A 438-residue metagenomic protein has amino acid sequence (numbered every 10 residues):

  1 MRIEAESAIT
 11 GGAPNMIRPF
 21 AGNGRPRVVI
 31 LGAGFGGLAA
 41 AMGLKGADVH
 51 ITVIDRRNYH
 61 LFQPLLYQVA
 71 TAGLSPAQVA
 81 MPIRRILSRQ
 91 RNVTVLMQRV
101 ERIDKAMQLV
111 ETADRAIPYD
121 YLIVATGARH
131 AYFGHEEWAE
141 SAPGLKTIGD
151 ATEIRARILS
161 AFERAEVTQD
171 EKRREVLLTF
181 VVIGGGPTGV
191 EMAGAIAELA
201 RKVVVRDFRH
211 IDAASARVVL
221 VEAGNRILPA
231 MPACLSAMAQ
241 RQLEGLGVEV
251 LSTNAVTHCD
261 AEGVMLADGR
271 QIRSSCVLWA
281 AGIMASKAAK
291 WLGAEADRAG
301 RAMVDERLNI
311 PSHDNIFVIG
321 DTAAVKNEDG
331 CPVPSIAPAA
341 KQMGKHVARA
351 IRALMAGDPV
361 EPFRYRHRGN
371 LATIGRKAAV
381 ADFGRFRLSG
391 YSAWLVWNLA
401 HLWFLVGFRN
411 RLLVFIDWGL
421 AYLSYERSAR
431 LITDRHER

Functional and structural regions predicted by a protein language model:
R2-M97, E101, F180, P187-M231 (+1 more regions): Beta1-alpha1 glycine-rich phosphate/pyrophosphate-binding loop at the start of Rossmann-like nucleotide-binding domains
R2-V29, V93-V181, L278: FAD-binding core/adjacent interface of flavoenzyme oxidoreductases
A5, T10-M16, R25, A339 (+1 more regions): C-terminal, flexible cofactor-proximal segment of oxidoreductases
T10, R91-R102, A197-E306, I310-S312 (+1 more regions): A Rossmann-like FAD-binding core segment of flavoenzymes
P14, E140-D170, E262-M265, Q271-Q342 (+1 more regions): FAD-site-proximal beta/loop scaffold in flavoenzymes
G127-H130, A193, I283-A285: Short glycine-rich anion-binding loops that position phosphate/pyrophosphate groups of nucleotides and phosphorylated
R174-M231, M238, E249-L251, S335-A353 (+2 more regions): Rossmann-like dinucleotide-binding core of oxidoreductases
